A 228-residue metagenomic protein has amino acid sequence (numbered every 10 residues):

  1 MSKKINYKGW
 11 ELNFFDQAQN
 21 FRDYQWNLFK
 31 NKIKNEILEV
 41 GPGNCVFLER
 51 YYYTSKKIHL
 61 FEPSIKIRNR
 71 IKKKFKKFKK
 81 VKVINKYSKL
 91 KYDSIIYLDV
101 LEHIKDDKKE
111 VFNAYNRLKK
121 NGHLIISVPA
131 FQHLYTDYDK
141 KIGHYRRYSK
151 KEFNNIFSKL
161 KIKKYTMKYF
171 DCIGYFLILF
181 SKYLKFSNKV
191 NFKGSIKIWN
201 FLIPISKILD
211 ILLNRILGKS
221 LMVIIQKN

Functional and structural regions predicted by a protein language model:
M1-L90, S94-L98, K108-V111, R215-L221: Conserved N-terminal segment of class I S-adenosyl-L-methionine
N6-Y24, K32, V46, Y87 (+2 more regions): S-adenosyl-L-methionine-dependent methyltransferase catalytic module, highlighting the catalytic core
S55-K56, K120-G122: A short helix->loop->beta-strand "cap" motif at the edges of active sites that frequently abuts
K57, K227-N228: Active-site-proximal region of nucleotide-activated glycan assembly enzymes, centered on histidine/acidic-rich loops
E62, R117-K119: Well-ordered, non-transmembrane segments within structured domains
D99-H103: A short His-aromatic
